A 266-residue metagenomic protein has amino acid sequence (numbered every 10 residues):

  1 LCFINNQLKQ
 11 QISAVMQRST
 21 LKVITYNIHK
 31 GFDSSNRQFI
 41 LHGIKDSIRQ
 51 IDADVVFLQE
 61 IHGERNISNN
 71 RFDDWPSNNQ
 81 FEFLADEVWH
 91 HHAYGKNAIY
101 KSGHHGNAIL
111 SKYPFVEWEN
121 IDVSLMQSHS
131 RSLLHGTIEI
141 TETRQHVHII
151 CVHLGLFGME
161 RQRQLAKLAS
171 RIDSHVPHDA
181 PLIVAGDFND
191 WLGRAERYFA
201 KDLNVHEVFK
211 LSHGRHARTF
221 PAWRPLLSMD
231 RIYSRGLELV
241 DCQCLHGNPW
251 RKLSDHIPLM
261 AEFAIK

Functional and structural regions predicted by a protein language model:
C2-E87, Y94, I99-H104, A166-K167 (+1 more regions): N-terminal, active-site-proximal structural segment of metallo-dependent hydrolase catalytic domains
F3, L8, S13, T137 (+2 more regions): Metal-dependent phosphoester-hydrolase catalytic domains
M16-V23, H105-N107, S111-V116, H129-C151 (+1 more regions): Beta-strand-turn-beta hairpins that frame and shape the catalytic cleft of phosphate-ester-processing enzymes
V23-I28, S47-F72, L110, G136 (+5 more regions): Active-site beta-strand/loop signature of hydrolases that rely on acidic residues for catalysis
K30-D33, G63-N66, Y100-G103, F157-E160 (+2 more regions): Active-site environment of divalent metal-dependent phosphoester hydrolases
D86-V88, S102-E117, R224-V240, A264: Conserved beta strand-loop-helix elements of the APE1-like EEP
G95-Y100, S124-L125, L245-P249: Short, solvent-exposed loop/turn elements at beta->coil junctions and helix N-caps that rim active or binding pockets
K101-S102, M126-S130, G158-E160, W250-L253: Solvent-exposed loop/turn segments connecting transmembrane beta-strands in outer-membrane beta-barrel proteins
